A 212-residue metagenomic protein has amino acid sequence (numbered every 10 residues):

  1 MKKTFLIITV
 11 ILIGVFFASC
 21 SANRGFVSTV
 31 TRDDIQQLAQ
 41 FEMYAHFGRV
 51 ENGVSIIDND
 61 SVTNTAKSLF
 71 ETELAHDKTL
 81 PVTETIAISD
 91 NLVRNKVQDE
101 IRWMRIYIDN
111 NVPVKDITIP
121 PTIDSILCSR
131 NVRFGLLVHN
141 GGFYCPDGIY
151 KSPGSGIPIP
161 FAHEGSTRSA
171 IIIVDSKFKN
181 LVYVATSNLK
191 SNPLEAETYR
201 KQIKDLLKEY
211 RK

Functional and structural regions predicted by a protein language model:
M1-T4: Positively charged n-region of N-terminal signal peptides that target proteins for export
L6-I11: Sec-dependent N-terminal signal peptides
C20-R49, S125-F134, H139-K212: C-terminal/domain-edge helix-coil "capping" segments
N52-L137, V184-T186: N-terminal segment of the mature soluble domain
